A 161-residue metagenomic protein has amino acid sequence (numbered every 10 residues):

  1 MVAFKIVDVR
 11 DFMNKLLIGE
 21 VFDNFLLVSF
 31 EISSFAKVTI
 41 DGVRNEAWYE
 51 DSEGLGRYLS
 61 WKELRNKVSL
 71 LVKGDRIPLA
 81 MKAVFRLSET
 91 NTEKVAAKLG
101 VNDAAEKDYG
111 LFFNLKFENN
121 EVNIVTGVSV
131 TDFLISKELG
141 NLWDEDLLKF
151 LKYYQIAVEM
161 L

Functional and structural regions predicted by a protein language model:
M1-E63: Charge-rich, low-complexity N-terminal segments
V9, F35, V43, R86-T92 (+2 more regions): Generic structural motif
V28, A36, E46, E93 (+3 more regions): A generic structural micro-environment signature that highlights single residues at secondary-structure boundaries
T39, R44-A47, K98-A104, L139-N141 (+2 more regions): General N-terminal targeting signals
Y49, Y58, Y109, Y153-Y154: Sequence-level detector for tyrosine residue identity
G54-E121: Surface-exposed, low-hydrophobicity interaction/linker segments
V122-L161: Mixed-charge, glycine-accented linear interaction segment located at domain edges/termini
